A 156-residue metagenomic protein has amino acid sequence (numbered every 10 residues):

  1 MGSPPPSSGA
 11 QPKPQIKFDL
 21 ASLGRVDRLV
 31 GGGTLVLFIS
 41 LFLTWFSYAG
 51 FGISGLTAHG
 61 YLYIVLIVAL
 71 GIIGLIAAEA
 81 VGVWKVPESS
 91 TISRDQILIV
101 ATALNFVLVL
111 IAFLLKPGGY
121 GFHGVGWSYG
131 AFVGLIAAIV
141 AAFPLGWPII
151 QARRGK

Functional and structural regions predicted by a protein language model:
M1-K156: Compact integral membrane and secretory-pathway proteins
